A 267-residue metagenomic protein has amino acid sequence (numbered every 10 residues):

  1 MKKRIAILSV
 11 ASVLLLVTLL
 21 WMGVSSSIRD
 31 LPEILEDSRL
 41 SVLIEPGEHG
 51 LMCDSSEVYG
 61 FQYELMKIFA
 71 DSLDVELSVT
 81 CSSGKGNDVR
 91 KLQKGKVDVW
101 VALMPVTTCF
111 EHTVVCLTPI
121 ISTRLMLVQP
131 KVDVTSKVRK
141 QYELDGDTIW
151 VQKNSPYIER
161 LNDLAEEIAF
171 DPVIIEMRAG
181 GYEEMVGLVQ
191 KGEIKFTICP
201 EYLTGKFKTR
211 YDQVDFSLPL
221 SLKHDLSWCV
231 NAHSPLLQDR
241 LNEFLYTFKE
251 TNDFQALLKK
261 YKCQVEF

Functional and structural regions predicted by a protein language model:
R4, S27-M104, T108-H112, I174-A179 (+1 more regions): Extracytoplasmic small-molecule ligand-binding "clamshell" domains of the periplasmic binding protein/Venus flytrap
I7-W21: Hydrophobic membrane-insertion alpha-helices, especially the h-region of bacterial N-terminal signal peptides
L19-S25, G60-S72, V132-P156, D225-F267: Extended ligand-binding regions for polar small-molecule ligands
I28-L31, L35-D37, Q62-A70, G86-V89 (+10 more regions): Extracytoplasmic/secreted envelope proteins and their assembly/folding machinery, especially bacterial periplasmic
S41-H49, S55-D71, P105, L127-F170 (+3 more regions): Bilobed "Venus flytrap"/periplasmic-binding protein-like clamshell domains and structurally analogous long
I44-G47, I121-Q129, Y182-E183, E201-Y246 (+1 more regions): Periplasmic-binding protein-like
A70-V75, Q93, V97, I149 (+6 more regions): Sec-exported extracytoplasmic/periplasmic mature domains
G86, R90-Q93, V101-H112, N162-D163 (+2 more regions): A ligand-binding cleft/hinge motif common to bilobed small-molecule-binding domains
